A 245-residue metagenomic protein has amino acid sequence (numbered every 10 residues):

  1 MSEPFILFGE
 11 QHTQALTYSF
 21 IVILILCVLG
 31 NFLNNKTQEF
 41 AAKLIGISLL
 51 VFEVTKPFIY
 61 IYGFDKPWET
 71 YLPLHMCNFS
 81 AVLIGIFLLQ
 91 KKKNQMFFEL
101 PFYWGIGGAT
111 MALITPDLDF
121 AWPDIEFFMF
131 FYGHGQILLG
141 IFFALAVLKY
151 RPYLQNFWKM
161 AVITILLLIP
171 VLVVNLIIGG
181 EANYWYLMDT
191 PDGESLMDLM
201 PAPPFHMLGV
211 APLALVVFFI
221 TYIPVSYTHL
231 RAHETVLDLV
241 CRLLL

Functional and structural regions predicted by a protein language model:
I6-I21, M160, I178-F218: Membrane-interface transmembrane-helix boundary segments in multi-pass integral membrane proteins
T17-V22, P73-L83, P101, F131-L139: Membrane-embedded alpha-helical segments of multi-pass membrane proteins, especially the transmembrane helices
N31-A42, Q90-F97, L148-F157: Membrane-interface helix-boundary motifs at transmembrane edges
L44-L88: A glycine-rich, hydrophobic loop/mini-helix early in the fold
L49-F58, G105-P116, T164-V173: Aromatic-anchored segments of alpha-helical transmembrane domains
I61-W68, K92-N94, D117-F128: Membrane-interface helix caps and helix-loop-helix hairpins in membrane proteins
I84, I137-Y153: Alpha-helical transmembrane segments in multipass membrane proteins, preferentially the mid-helix core
T228-T235: Conserved small/polar residues in nucleotide/adenosyl-binding loops
